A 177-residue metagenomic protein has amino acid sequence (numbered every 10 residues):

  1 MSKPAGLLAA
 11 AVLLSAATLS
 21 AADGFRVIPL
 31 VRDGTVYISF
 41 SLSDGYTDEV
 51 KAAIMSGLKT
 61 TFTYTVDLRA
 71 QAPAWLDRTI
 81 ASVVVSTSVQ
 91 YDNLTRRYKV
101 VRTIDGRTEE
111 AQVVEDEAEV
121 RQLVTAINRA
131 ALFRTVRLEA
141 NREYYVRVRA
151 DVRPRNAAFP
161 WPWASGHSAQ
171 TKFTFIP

Functional and structural regions predicted by a protein language model:
G6-A16: Bacterial N-terminal signal peptides
T18-G24: Sec/Tat signal peptide C-region and signal peptidase I cleavage site
V31-M55: N-terminal targeting signals for Sec/Tat export/insertion, comprising classic cleavable signal peptides
V31-V36, D92-T95, V136-Y144: A short, structured loop/turn motif at beta-sheet edges
I38-L42, N93, D105, V114-R137: A beta-strand/beta-hairpin structural motif
A53-V114: Structured domain cores in non-transmembrane regions
T125-P177: Glycine-rich, aromatic-bearing surface loops/beta-hairpins
